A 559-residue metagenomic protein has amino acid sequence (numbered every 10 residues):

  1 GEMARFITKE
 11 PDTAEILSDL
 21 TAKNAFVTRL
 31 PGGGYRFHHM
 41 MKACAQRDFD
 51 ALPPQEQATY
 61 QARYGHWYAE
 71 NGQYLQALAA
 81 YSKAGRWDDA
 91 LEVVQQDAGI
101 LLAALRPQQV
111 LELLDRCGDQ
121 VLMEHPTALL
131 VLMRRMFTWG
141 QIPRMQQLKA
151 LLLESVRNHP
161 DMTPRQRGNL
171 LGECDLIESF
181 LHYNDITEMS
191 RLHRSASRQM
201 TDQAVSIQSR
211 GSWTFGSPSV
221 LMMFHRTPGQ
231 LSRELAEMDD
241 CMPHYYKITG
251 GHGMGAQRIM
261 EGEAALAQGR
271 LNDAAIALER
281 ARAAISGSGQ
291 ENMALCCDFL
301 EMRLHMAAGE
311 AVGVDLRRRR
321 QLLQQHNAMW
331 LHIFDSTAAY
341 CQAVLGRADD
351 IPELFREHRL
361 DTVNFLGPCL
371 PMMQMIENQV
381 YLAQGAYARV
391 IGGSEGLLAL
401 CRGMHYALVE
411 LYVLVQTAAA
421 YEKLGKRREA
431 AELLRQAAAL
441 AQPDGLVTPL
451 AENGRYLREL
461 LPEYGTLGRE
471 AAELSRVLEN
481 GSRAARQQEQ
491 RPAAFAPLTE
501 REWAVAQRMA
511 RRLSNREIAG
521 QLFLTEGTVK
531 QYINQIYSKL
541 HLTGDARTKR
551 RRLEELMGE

Functional and structural regions predicted by a protein language model:
G1-D50, T59-A62: C-terminal boundary/linker of central alpha/beta nucleotide-binding cores
A22, L78, A98-G99, L114-D119 (+8 more regions): Amphipathic alpha-helical segments of tetratricopeptide repeats
R47, A51-A128, L132-R135, L148: Extended alpha-helical scaffolding segments used for macromolecular assembly and cargo binding
N71, A84, A104, W139 (+7 more regions): Structural motif corresponding to the intra-repeat A-B loop/turn of tetratricopeptide repeats
Y74-Q76, R86-W87, H125, M162-G172 (+8 more regions): Alpha-solenoid helical repeat architecture
V121-C297: Internal alpha-solenoid helical repeat scaffolds
Q374-G396, L400-V409, L414-R427, A431-E500 (+4 more regions): Linker/hinge segments immediately adjacent to helix-turn-helix/homeobox DNA-binding domains
R512-R551: Recognition helix of helix-turn-helix DNA-binding domains
